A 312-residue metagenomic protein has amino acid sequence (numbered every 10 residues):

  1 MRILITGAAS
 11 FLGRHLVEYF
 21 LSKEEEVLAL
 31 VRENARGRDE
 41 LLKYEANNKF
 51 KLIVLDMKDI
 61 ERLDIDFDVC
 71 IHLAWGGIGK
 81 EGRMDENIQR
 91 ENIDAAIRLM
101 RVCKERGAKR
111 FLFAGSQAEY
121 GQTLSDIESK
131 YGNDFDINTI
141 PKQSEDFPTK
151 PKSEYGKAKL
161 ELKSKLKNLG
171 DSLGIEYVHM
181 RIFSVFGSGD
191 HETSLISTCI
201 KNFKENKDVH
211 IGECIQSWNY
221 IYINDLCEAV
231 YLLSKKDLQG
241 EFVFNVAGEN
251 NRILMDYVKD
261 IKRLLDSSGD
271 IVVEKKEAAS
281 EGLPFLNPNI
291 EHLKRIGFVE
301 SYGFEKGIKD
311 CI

Functional and structural regions predicted by a protein language model:
I3-K23: N-terminal Rossmann NAD(P)H-binding glycine-rich loop of SDR-like oxidoreductase domains
T6, L30, C70-G76, F111-Q117 (+1 more regions): SDR active-site strand-loop-helix element
V54-E91: NAD(P)H-binding glycine-rich loop region in Rossmannoid oxidoreductase-like domains and their noncatalytic homologs
H72, I97-E154: Conserved Rossmann-fold NAD(P)-dependent oxidoreductase catalytic core, especially the SDR/UDP-sugar
Q89, P141, F147, P151-L160 (+3 more regions): Short-chain dehydrogenase/reductase
I93-L99, G156-L166: Conserved catalytic Lys-bearing alpha helix of Rossmann-like short-chain dehydrogenase/reductases
S125-N138, L160, S164-W218, I223-C227 (+2 more regions): NAD(P)-dependent short-chain dehydrogenase/reductase
F203, K207-I312: C-terminal substrate-binding subdomain of Rossmann-fold SDR/epimerase-dehydratase oxidoreductases
